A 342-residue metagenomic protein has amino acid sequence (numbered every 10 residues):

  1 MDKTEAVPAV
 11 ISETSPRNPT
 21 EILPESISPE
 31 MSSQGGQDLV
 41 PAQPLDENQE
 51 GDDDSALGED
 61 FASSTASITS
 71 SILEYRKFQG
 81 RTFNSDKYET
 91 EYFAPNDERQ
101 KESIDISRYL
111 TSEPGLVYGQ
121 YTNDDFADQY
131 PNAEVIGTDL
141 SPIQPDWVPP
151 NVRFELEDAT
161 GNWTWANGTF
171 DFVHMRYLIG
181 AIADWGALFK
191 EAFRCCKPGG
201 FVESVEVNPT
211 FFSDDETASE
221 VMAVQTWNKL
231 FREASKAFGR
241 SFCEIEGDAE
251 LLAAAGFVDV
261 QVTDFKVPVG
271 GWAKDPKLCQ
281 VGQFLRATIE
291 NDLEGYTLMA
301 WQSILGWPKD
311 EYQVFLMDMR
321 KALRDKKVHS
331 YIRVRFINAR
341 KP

Functional and structural regions predicted by a protein language model:
D2-E102: N-terminal auxiliary segments of SAM/dcSAM-dependent transferases
E5-A9, A255-P342: C-terminal lobe and adjacent flexible extensions of AdoMet/dcAdoMet transferase-like proteins
P95-D125: Conserved alpha-helix/loop element of class I SAM-dependent methyltransferases that forms part of the SAM/SAH-binding
D124-F172, G186-K190: Class I SAM-dependent methyltransferase SAM/SAH-binding core
D171, M175-I179, V205: Residues lining the SAM
I182-D184: Short N-terminal helix/helix-N-cap motif within the alpha/beta-hydrolase-1
G186-E203: A short glycine-rich, Lys/Arg-flanked "PGG" loop and its adjoining helix->strand segment in the class I
F201-D292: Conserved catalytic/acceptor-binding region of the Class I
